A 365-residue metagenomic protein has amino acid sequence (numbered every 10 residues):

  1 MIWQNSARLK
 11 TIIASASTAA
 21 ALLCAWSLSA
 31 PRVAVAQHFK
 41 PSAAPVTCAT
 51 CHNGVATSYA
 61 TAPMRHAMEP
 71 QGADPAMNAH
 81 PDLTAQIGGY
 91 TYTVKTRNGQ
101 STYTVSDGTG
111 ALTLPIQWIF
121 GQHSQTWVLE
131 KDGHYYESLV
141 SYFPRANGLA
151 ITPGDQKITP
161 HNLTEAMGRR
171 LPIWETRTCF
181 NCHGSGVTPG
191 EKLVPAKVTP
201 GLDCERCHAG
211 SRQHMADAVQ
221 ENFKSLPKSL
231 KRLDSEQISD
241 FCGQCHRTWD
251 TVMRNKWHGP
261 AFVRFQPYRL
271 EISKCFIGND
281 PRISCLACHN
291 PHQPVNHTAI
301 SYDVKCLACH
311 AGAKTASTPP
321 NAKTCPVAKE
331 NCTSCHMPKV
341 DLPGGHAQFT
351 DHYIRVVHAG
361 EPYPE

Functional and structural regions predicted by a protein language model:
M1-Q37, I151, R247-R264, P281-I283 (+1 more regions): Post-cleavage N-terminal segment of exported redox proteins
Q37, V55, R169: Ordered, soluble secondary-structure elements with a strong preference for glycine-centered loop motifs and nearby
H38-N53: Local sequence-structure signature of Cys/Sec-based thiol-disulfide redox active-site neighborhoods
V46, G54-F120, T126-V128, T152-T164 (+1 more regions): Primarily the internal scaffold of c-type cytochrome electron-transfer domains, especially repeated/multiheme c-type
E130-L139, F143-R177, S185, P189: Extended acidic/polar, glycine-enriched regions that form or flank non-catalytic beta-rich accessory modules
